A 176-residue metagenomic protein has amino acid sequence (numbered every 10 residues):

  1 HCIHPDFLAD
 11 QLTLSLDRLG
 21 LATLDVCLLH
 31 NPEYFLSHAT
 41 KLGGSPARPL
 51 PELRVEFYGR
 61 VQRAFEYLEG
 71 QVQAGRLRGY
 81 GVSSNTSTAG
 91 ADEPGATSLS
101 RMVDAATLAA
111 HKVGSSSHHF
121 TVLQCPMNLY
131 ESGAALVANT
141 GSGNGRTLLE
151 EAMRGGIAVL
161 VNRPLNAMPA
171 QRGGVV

Functional and structural regions predicted by a protein language model:
H1-L8: Active-site-adjacent "subsite" loops/lids of carbohydrate-active enzymes
D6, T13, D25, P32-V176: Beta/alpha (TIM)-barrel catalytic core signal, keyed to glycine-rich beta->alpha loops juxtaposed to Asp/Glu that bind
G20-L24: A glycine-rich helix->loop->beta "capping" turn within Rossmann-like NAD(P)(H)-dependent oxidoreductase domains
